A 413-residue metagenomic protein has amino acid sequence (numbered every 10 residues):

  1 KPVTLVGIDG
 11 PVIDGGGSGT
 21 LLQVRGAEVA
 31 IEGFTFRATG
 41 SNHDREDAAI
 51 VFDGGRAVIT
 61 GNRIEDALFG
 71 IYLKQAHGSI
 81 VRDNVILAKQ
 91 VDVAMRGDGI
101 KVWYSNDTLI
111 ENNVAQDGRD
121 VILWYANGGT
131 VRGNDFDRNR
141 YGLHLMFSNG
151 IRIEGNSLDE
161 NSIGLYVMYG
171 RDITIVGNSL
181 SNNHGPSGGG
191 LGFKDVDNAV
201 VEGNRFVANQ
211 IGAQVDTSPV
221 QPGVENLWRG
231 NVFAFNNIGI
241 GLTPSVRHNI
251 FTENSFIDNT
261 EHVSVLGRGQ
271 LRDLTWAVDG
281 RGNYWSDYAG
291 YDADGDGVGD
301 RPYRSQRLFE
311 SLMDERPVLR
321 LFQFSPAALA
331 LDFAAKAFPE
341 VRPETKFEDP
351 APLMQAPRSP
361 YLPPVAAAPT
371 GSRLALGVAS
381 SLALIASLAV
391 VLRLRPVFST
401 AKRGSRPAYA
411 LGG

Functional and structural regions predicted by a protein language model:
K1-T4, I13-A57, F69-A76, V102: Extracellular beta-strand-rich solenoid/capping regions of secreted or surface-exposed proteins that bind or remodel
P2, G10, E28, R56 (+16 more regions): Detector for repetitive beta-architecture
G19-L21, N42, D47-A49, G70 (+9 more regions): Structural detector of coil-to-beta-strand junctions
I71-I175, L180, K194: Solenoidal tandem-repeat scaffolds enriched in leucines and small polar residues
Y141-G241: Eukaryotic tandem repeat interaction scaffolds
P186, G190, A213-S218, L227 (+2 more regions): Functionally critical loop-and-helix segments that line ligand-binding/catalytic clefts of soluble enzyme domains
